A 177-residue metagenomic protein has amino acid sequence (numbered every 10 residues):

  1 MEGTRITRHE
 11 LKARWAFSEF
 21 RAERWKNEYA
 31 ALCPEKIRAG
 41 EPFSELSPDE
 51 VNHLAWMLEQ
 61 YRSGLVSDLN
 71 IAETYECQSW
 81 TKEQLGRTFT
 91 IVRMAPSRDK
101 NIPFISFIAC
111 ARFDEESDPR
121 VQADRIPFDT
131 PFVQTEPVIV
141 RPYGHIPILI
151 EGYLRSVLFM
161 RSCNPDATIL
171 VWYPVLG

Functional and structural regions predicted by a protein language model:
M1, I139-I146, P174-G177: Short, flexible beta-strand-to-coil junctions
G3-H9: Contiguous mid-protein beta-loop-alpha structural module that forms a pocket-lining wall or clamp of enzyme active
H9-A16: Short N-terminal leader segment in a subset of presequences, especially plant chloroplast and some mitochondrial
S18-E19, E23, N27-G40, S44 (+2 more regions): Short alpha-helix boundary/capping and kink motifs at helix termini
I146-M160: A sequence-level detector for short glycine-anchored, His/Arg-bearing signature motifs that mark catalytic or binding
L158, N164-G177: Acidic, proline/glycine-rich low-complexity IDRs
